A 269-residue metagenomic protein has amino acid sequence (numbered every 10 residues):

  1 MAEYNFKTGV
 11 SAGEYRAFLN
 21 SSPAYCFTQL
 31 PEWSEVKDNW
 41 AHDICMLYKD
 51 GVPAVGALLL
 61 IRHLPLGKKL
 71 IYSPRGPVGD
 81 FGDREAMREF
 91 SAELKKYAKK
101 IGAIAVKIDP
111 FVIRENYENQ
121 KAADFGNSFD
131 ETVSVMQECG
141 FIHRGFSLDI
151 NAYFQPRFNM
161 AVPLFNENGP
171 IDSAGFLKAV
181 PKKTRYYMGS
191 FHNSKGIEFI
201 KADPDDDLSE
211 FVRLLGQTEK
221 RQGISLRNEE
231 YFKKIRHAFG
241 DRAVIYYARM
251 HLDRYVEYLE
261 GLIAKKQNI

Functional and structural regions predicted by a protein language model:
N5-G67, I113-A122, N127, F141-I269: A conserved beta-strand-loop-helix scaffold within acyl/acetyltransferase catalytic domains
G67-A152, I269: Acyl-donor binding region in acyl/amide transferases
